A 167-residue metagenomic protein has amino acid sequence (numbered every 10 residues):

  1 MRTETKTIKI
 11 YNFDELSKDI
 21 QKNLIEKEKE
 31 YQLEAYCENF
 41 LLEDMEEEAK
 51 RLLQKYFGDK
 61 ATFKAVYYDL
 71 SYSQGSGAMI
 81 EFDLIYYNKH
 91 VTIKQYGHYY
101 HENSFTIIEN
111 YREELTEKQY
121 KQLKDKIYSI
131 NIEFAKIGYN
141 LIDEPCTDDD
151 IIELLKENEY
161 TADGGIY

Functional and structural regions predicted by a protein language model:
M1-Y167: Alpha-helical propensity feature that highlights long, continuous alpha-helices across diverse contexts
